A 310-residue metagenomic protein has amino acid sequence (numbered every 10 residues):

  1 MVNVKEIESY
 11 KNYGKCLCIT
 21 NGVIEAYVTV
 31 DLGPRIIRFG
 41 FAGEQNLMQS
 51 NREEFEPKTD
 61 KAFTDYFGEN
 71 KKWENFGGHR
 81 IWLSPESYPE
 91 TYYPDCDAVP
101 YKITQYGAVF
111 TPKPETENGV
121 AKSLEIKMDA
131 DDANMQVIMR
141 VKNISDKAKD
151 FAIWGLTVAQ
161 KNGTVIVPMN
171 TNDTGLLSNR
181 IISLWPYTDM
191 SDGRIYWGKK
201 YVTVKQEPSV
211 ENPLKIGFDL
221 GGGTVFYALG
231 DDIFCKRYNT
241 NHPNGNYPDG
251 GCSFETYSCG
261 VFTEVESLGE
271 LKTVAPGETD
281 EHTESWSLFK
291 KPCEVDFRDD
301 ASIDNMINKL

Functional and structural regions predicted by a protein language model:
M1-Q136, R140, I144-L310: Surface-exposed acidic/polar loop and edge beta-strand patches at domain peripheries
